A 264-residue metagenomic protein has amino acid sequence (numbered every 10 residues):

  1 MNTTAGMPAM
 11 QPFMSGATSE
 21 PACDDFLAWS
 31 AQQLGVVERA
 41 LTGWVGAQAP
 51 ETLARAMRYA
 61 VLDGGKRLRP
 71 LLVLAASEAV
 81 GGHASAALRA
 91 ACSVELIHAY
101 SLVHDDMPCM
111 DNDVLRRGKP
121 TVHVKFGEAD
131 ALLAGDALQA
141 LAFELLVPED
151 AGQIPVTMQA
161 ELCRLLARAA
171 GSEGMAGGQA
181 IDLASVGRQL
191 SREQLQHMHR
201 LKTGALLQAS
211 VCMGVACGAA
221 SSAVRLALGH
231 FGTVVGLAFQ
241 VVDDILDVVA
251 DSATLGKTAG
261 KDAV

Functional and structural regions predicted by a protein language model:
N2-V36, T42, L74-G187: Acidic catalytic motifs of isoprenoid enzymes
E51-S93, G152, Q189-G232: Alpha-helical phosphate/pyrophosphate-handling elements in metalloenzyme active cores
V61, N112-A137, G187-A205, L226-H230 (+1 more regions): Divalent-cation-assisted or electrostatically stabilized phosphate/pyrophosphate-binding catalytic cores
R67-R69, R116, Q240: Short, cationic motifs built from Arg/Lys/His that form the positively charged side of catalytic pockets
L68, L138-L141, L237: Short phosphate-engaging motifs
A87-M110, R164-A176, G204-V215, A220-A250: Active-site alpha-helical segments that house and flank conserved acidic catalytic motifs for diphosphate chemistry
Q153-R200, S221-L228, G232, S252-G260: Histidine/acidic-rich helix-loop-helix segments that form or flank divalent-metal centers in metalloenzyme catalytic
